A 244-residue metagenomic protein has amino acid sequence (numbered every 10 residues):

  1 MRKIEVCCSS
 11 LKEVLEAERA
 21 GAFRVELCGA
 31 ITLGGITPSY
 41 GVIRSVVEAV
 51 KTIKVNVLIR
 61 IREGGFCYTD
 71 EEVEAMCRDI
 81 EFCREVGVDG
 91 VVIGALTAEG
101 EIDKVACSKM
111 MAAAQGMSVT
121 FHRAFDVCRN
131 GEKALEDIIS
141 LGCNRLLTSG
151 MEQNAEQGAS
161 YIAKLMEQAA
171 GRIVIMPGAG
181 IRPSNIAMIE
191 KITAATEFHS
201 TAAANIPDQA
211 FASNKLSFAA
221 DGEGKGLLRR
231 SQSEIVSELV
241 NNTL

Functional and structural regions predicted by a protein language model:
R2, L11-E13, V42-A49, I53-K104 (+1 more regions): Active-site beta->alpha loop and helix N-cap motifs at the rims of alpha/beta catalytic domains
R2-V6, V25-L27, V55-I59, V91-I93 (+4 more regions): Hydrophobic faces of well-ordered beta-strands that scaffold small-molecule active sites in alpha/beta enzyme cores
S9-A20, C67-I80, D126-L141, L165-E167 (+2 more regions): Catalytic cores of alpha/beta
S10-K12, G29-I31, I59-E63, T97-E99 (+4 more regions): Active-site-proximal loop/turn and secondary-structure-junction residues that shape catalytic pockets, frequently
E18-V25, V50-T52, G87-G90, A113-M117 (+4 more regions): Glycine-enriched alpha-helix->loop->beta-strand junction motifs that scaffold or abut catalytic
R24-I36, F82, V86-A98, C143-E156 (+1 more regions): Glycine-rich phosphate-binding active-site loops on the catalytic face of alpha/beta enzymes
G35-E63, I102-A124, A159-P183, G224-L244: Alpha-helix-loop-beta-strand connector modules within alpha/beta enzyme cores
G87-N144: Hydrophobic, well-structured mid-protein blocks that either form specific transmembrane helices
